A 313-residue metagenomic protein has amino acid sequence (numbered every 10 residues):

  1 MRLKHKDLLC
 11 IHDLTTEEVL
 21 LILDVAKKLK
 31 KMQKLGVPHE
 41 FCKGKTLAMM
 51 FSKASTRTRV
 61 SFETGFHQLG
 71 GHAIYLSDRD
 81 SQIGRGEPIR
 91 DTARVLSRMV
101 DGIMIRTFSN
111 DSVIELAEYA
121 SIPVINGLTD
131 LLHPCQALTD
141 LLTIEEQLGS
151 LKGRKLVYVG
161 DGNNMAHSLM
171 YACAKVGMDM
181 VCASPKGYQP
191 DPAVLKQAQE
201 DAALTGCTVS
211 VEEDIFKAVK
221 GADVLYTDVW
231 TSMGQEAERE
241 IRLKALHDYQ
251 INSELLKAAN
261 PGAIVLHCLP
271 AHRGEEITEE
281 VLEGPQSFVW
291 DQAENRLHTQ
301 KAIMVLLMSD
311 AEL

Functional and structural regions predicted by a protein language model:
M1-V60, T64: Positively charged, low-complexity intrinsically disordered leader regions
T46-M99: Active-site cofactor/substrate anionic-group-binding motifs, chiefly glycine- and Lys/Arg-rich phosphate-binding loops
S52-T64, L148-T227: Glycine-rich phosphate/diphosphate-binding loop of Rossmann-like nucleotide-binding domains
L69, M99, Y119-S121, V176 (+2 more regions): Short, structured coil segments at secondary-structure junctions
R94, D101-A172, H267: Anion-binding alpha/beta catalytic cores of soluble intermediary-metabolism enzymes, centered on
Q199-E279: Rossmann-like adenosine-cofactor binding region
G262-A263, L269-L313: Adenosine-phosphate binding glycine-rich loop
